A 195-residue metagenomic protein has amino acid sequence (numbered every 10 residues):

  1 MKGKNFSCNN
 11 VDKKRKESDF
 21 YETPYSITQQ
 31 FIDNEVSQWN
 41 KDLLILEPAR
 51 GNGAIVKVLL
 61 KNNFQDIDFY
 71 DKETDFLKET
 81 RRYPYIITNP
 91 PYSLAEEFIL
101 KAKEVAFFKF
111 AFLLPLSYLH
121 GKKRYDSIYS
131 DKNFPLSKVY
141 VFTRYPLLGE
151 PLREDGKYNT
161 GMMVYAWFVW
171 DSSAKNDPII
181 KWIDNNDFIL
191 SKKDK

Functional and structural regions predicted by a protein language model:
M1-K195: Class I S-adenosyl-L-methionine-dependent methyltransferase catalytic core
